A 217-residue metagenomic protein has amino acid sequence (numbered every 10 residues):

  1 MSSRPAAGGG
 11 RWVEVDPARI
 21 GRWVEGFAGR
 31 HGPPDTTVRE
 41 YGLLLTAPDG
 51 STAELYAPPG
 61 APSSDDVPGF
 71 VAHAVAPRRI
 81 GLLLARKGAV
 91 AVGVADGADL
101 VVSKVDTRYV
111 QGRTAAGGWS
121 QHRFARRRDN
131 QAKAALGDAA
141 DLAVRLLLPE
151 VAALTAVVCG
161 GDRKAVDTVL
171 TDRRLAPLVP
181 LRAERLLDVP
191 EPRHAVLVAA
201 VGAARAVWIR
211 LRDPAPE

Functional and structural regions predicted by a protein language model:
M1-E217: Terminal alpha-helical anchor/extension segments at protein ends
